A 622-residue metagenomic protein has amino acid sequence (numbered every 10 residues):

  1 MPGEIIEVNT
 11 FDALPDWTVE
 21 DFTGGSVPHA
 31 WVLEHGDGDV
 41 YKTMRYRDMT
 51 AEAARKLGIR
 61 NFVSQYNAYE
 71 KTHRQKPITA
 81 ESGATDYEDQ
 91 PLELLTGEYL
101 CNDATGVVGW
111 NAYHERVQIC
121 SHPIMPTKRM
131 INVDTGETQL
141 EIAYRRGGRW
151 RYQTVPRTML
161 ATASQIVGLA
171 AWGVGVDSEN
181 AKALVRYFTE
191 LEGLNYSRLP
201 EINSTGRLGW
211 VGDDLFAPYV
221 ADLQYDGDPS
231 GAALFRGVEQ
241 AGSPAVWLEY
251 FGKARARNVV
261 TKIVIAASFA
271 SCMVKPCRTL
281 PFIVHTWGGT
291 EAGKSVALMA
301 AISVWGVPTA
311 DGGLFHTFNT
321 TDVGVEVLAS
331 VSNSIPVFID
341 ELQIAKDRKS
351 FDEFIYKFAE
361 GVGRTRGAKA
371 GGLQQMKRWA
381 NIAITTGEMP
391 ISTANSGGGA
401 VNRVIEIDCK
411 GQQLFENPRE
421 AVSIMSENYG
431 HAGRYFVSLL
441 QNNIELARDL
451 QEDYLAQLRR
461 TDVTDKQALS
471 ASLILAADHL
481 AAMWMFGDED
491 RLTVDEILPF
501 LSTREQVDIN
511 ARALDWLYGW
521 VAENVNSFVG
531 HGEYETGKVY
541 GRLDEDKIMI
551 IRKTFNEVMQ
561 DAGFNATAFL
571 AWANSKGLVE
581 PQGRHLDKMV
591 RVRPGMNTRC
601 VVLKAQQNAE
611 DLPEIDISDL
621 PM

Functional and structural regions predicted by a protein language model:
G3, E7-T10, W31-V259, V327-L328 (+2 more regions): Conserved glycine-centered beta->alpha loop in an early N-terminal alpha/beta scaffold
W31, D37-D48, N67-T85, S197-A254 (+2 more regions): DNA transaction DNA-binding modules
D222-D311, F555: P-loop NTPase catalytic core of nucleic-acid-dependent motor ATPases
A297-S350: AAA+/P-loop NTPase substrate/partner-engagement loops
S332, A368-T385, A400: AAA+/SF3 P-loop NTPase mechanochemical coupling elements
E341, A380-P390, D408-G411: A short beta-strand-to-loop transition that corresponds to the Sensor-1 phosphate-sensing loop of AAA+ P-loop ATPases
D352-G367: Conserved catalytic/switch belt of AAA+ P-loop NTPases
K377-W379, N395-M485: Phosphate-sensing "switch" segment of ASCE/P-loop ATPases
